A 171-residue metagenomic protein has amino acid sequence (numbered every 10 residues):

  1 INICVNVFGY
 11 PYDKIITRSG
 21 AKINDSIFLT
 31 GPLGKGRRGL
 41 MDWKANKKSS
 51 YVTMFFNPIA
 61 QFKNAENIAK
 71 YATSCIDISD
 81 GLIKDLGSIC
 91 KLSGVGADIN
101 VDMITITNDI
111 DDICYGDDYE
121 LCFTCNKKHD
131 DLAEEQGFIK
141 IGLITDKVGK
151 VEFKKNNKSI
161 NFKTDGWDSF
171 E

Functional and structural regions predicted by a protein language model:
I1-E171: Helix-biased detector of long, well-ordered alpha-helical tracts
